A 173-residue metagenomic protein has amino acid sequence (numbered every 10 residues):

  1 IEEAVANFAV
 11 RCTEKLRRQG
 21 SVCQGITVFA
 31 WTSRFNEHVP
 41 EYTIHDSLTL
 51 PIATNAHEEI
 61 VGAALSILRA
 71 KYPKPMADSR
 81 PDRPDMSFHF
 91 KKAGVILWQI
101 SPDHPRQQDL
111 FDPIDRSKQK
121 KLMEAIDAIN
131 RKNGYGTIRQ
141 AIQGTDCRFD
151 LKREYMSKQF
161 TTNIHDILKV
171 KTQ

Functional and structural regions predicted by a protein language model:
I1-Q173: Basic, low-complexity intrinsically disordered segments
